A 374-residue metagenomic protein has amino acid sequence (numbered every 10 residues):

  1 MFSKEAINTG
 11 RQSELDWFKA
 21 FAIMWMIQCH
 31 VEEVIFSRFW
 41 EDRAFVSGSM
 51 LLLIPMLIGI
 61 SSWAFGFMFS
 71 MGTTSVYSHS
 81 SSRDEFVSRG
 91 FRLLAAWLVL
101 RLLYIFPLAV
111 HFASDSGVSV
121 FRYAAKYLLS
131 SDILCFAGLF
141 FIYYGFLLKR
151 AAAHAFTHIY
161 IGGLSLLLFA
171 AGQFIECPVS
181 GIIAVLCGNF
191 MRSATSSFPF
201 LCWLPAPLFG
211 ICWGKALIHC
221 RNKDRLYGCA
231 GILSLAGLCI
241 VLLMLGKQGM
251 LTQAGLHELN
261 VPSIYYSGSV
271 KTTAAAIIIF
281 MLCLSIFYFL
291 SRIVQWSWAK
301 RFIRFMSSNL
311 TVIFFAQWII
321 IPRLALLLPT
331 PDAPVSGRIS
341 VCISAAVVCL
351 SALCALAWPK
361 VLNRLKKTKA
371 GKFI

Functional and structural regions predicted by a protein language model:
M1-I374: Alpha-helical transmembrane segments and their immediate juxtamembrane cytosolic regions
